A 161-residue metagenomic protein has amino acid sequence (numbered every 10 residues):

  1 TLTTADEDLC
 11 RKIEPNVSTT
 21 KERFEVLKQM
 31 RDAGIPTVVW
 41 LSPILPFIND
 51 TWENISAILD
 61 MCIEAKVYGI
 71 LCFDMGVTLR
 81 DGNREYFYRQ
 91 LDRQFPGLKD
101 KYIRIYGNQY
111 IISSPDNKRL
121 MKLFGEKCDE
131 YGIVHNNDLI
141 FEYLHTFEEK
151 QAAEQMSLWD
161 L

Functional and structural regions predicted by a protein language model:
T1-I105, Q109-I112: Conserved AdoMet/S-adenosylmethionine-binding subsite of the radical SAM
E25-T37, A65, S114-D138: A structural motif corresponding to the C-terminal end of an alpha-helix and its immediate exit/capping segment
T51, C62, N83, L123 (+2 more regions): Short, surface-exposed, charged/polar-biased interaction segments
E130-L161: Radical SAM enzyme core and accessory elements
